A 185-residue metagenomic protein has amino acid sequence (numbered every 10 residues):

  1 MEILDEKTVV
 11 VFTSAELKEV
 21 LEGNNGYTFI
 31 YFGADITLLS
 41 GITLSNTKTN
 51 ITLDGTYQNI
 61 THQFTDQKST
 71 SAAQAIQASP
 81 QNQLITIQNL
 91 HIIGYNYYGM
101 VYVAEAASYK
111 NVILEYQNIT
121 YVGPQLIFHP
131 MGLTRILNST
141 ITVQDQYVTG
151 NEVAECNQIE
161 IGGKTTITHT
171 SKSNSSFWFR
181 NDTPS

Functional and structural regions predicted by a protein language model:
M1-E2, L21, A106, N151-E152 (+1 more regions): Short, exposed beta-strand/loop patches in secreted or surface proteins that constitute
M1-G33, T37, G41-T43: Acidic Gly/Asp/Thr-rich repetitive segments characteristic of extracellular carbohydrate-active and adhesion proteins
E6, S14, G23, L39 (+7 more regions): Compositionally biased, intrinsically disordered low-complexity segments
T8-V10, F29-G33, T52, A75 (+4 more regions): Ordered hydrophobic segments in well-structured contexts
E22-N24, T37-L53, T61-N111, F128: Extracellular beta-strand-rich solenoid/capping regions of secreted or surface-exposed proteins that bind or remodel
S40-T43, Q63-Q67, Y95-Y102, T120-M131 (+2 more regions): Short glycine/acidic-rich loop motifs that flank beta-strands on beta-rich extracellular proteins
I51-G55, L84-N89, S108-Y116, L133-D145 (+2 more regions): All-beta strand scaffolds that present successive hydrophobic residues in beta-strands
Q58: Rossmann-fold dinucleotide-binding core
